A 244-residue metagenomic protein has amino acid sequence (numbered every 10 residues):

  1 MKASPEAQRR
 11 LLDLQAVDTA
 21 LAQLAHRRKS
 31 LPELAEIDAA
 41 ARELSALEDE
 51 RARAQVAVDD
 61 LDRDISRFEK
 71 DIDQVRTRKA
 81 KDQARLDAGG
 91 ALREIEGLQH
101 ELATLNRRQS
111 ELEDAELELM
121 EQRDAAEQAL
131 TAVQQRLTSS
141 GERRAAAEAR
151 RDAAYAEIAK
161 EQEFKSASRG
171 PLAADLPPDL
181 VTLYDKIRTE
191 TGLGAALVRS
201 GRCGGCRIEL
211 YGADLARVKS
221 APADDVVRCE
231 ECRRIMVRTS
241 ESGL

Functional and structural regions predicted by a protein language model:
M1-P5, T19-D59, L130-A147: Short, charge-rich amphipathic alpha-helices with coiled-coil/heptad character
A54-I65, L105-A126, L172-A173: Amphipathic alpha-helical coiled-coil segments
R67-R78, L112-L137, L183: Long amphipathic alpha-helical coiled-coil segments
R144-G205: Coiled-coil termination/hinge junctions
C203, C229-C232: Short cysteine-rich clusters marking metal-coordination/redox-active sites
I208, E231-R234: Short Cys/His-rich local motifs and their 1-3 flanking residues in nucleic-acid-associated proteins and small
G212-A213, R238-T239: Short, non-ligating residues that shape and space the ligands of small metal-coordination modules and catalytic
R217-V226: Short linker/helix segments within small regulatory modules
